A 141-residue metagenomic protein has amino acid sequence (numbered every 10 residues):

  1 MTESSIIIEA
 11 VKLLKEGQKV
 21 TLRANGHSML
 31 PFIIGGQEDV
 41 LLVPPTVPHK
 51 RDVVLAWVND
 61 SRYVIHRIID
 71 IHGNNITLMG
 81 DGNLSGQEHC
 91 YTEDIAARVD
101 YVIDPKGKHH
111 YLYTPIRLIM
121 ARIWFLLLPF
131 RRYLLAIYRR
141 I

Functional and structural regions predicted by a protein language model:
T2-L84: Feature for secretory/organellar precursors and membrane-associated catalytic proteins
W57-I141: Acidic/glycine-rich C-terminal interaction modules and beta/coil loop segments that lie outside canonical DNA-binding
